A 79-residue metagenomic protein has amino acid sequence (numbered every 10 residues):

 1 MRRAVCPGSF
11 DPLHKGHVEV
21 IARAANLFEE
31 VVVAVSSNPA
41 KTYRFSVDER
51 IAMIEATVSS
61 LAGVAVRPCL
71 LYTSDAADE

Functional and structural regions predicted by a protein language model:
M1: Phosphate-coordination loops involved in phosphoryl transfer and adenosine-cofactor binding
A4-K15: Short, glycine-rich nucleotide/cofactor-binding loops
H17, D78: Histidine-centered active-site/metal-ligand motif
V18-L71: Short, surface-exposed acidic-centric catalytic microdomains
Y72-A77: Conserved small/polar residues in nucleotide/adenosyl-binding loops
